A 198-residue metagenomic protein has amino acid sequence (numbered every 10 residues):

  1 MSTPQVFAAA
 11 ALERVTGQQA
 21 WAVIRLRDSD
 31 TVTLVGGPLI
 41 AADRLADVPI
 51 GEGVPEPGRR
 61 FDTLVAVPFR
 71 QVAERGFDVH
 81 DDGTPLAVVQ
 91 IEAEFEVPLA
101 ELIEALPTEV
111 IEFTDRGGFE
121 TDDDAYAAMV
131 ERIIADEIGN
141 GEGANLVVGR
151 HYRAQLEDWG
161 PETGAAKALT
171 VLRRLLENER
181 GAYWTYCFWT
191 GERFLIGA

Functional and structural regions predicted by a protein language model:
M1-A198: Signature of the chorismate-utilizing enzyme
